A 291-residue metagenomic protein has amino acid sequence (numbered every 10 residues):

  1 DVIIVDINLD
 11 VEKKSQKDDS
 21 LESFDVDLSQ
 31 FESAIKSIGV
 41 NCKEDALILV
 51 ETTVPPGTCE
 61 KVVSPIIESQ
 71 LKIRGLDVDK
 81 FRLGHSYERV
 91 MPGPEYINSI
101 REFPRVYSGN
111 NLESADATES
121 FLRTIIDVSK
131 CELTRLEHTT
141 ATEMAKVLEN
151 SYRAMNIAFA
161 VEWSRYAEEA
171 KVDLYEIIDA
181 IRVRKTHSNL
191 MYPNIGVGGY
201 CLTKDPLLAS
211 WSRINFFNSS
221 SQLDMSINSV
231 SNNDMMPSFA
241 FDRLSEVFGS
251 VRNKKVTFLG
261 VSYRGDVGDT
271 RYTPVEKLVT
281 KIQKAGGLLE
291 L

Functional and structural regions predicted by a protein language model:
D1-L291: Structural/interface elements that position substrates and couple domains in central-metabolism enzymes
